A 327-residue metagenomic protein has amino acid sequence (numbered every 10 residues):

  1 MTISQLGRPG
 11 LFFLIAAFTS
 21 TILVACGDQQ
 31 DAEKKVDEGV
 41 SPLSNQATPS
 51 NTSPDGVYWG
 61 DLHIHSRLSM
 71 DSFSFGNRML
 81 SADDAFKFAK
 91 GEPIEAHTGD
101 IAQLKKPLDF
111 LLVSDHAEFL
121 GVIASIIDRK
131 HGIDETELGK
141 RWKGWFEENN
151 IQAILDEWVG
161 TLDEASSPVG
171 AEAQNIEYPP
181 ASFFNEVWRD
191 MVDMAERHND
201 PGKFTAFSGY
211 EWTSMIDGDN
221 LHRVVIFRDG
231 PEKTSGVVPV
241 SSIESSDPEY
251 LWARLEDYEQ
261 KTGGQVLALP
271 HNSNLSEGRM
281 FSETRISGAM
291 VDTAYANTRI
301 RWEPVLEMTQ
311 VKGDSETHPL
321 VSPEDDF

Functional and structural regions predicted by a protein language model:
M1-R8: N-terminal secretory signal peptides that target proteins for export/translocation
G10-I22: Bacterial N-terminal signal peptides
C26-F327: Extended, charged catalytic domains and RNA/DNA-binding interfaces, predominantly in divalent-metal-using enzymes
